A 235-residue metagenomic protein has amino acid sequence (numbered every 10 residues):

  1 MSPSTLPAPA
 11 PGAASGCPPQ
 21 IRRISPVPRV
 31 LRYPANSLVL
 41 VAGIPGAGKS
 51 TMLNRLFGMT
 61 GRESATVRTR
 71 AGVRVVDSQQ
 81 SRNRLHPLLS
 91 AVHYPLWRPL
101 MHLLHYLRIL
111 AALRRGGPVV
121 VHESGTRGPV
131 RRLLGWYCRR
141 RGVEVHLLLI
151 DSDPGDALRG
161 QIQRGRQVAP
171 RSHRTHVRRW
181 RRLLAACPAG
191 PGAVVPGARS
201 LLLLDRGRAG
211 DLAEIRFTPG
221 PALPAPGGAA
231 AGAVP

Functional and structural regions predicted by a protein language model:
M1-V30: N-terminal pre-Walker A segment at the start of P-loop NTPase domains
P28-N36, A112-R114: Phosphate-binding P-loop
L38, A47, M59-E63, R70 (+1 more regions): Conserved GTP-binding G-domain of TRAFAC-class P-loop NTPases and closely related GTPase folds
V41: Hydrophobic anchor at the beta1->P-loop junction of P-loop NTPases
T51, R55-R115, D156-L158: Conserved substrate/cofactor phosphate-moiety recognition/catalytic segment in nucleotide-dependent phosphotransferases
Q80-N83, T126, D151-D156, R208-G210: Conserved nucleotide-binding/hydrolysis micro-motifs of P-loop NTPases
L96-V145: Glycine-rich phosphate-binding loop used to anchor ATP phosphates in small-molecule kinases, encompassing both
R141-G160: Conserved phosphate-donor/acceptor-positioning beta-strand/loop module used by diverse small-molecule
